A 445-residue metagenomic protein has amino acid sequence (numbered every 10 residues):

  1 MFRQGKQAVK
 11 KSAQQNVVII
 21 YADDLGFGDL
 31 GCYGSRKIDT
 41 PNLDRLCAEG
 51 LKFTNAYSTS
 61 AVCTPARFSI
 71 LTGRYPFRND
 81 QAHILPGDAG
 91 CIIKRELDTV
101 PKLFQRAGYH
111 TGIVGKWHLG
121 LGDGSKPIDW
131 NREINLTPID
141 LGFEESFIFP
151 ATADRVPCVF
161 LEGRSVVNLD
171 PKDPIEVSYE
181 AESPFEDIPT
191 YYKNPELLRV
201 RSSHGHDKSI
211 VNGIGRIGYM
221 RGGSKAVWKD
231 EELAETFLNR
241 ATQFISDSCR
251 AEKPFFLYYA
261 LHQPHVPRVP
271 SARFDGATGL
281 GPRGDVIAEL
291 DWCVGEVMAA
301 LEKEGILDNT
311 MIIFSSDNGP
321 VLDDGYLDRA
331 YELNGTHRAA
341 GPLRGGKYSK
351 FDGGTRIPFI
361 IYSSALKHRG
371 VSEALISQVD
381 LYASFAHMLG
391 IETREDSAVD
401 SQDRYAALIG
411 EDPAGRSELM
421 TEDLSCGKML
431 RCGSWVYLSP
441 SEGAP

Functional and structural regions predicted by a protein language model:
M1-A444: Formylglycine-dependent sulfatase
